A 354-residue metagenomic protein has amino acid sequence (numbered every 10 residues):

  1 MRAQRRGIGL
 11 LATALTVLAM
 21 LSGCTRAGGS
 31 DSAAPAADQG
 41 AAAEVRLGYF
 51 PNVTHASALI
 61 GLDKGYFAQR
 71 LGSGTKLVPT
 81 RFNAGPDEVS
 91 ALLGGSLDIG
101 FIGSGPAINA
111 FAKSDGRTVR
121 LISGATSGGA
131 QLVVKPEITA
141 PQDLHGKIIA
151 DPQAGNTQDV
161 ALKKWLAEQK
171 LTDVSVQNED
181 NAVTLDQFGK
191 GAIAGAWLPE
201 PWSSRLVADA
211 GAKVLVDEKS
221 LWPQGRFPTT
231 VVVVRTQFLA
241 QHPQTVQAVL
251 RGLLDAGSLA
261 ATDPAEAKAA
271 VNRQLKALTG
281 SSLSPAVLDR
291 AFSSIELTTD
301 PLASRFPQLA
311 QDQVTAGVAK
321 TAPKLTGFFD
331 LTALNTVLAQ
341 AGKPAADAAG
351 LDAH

Functional and structural regions predicted by a protein language model:
M1-S22: Sec-dependent bacterial lipoprotein signal peptides
L21-P35: Bacterial lipoprotein signal-peptidase II cleavage site
A27, R120-A140, P223, F227-T236 (+1 more regions): Hydrophobic/proline-rich hinge and linker segments of small-molecule sensing/allosteric domains, predominantly
D31-N178, A194-E200, V216: Short, glycine-/small- and polar/acidic-enriched structural segments that line small-molecule recognition paths
A68-G74, S220-G225, F292-P301: Short, solvent-exposed loop/beta-turn-alpha elements that line the ligand-binding surface or hinge of extracytoplasmic
A182-K276: Pocket-lining segment of extracytoplasmic ligand-binding domains
Q241-T321: Secondary-structure end/capping motifs
Q311-H354: Conserved C-terminal helix/tail region of periplasmic/extracytoplasmic solute-binding proteins
